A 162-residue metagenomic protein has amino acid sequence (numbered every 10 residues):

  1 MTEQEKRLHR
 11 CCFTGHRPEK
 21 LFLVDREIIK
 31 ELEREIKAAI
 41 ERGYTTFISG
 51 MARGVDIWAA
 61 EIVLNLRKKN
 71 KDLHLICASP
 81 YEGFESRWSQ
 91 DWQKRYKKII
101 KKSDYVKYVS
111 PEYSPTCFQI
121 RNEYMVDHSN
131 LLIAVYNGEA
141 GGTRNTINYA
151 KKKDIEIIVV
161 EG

Functional and structural regions predicted by a protein language model:
M1-G162: Acidic/glycine-enriched connector segments
